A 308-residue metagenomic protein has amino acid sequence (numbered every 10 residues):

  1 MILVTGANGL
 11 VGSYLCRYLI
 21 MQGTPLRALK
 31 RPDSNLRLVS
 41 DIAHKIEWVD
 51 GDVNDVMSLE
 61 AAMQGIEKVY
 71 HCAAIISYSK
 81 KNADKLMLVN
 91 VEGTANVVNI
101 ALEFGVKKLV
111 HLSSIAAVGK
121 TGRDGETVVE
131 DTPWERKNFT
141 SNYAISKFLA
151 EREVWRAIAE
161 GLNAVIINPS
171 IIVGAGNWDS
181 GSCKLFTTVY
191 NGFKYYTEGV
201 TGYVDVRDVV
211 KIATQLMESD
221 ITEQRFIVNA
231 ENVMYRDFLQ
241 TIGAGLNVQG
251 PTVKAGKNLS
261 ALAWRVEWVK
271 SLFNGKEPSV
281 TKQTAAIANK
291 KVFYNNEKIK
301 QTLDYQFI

Functional and structural regions predicted by a protein language model:
I2-Q22: N-terminal Rossmann NAD(P)H-binding glycine-rich loop of SDR-like oxidoreductase domains
N35, H44-E92, I100: NAD(P)H-binding glycine-rich loop region in Rossmannoid oxidoreductase-like domains and their noncatalytic homologs
V89-N142: Conserved Rossmann-fold NAD(P)-dependent oxidoreductase catalytic core, especially the SDR/UDP-sugar
N96, L149, S180-G181, T197-M217 (+1 more regions): Substrate-positioning beta->alpha
N138-V165: Active-site Tyr-X1-5-Lys
G161-Y203: NAD(P)-dependent short-chain dehydrogenase/reductase
I212-S279, N296, Q301: Mid/C-terminal beta-alpha module of Rossmann-like enzyme folds, strongest in SDR-family dehydrogenases/epimerases
